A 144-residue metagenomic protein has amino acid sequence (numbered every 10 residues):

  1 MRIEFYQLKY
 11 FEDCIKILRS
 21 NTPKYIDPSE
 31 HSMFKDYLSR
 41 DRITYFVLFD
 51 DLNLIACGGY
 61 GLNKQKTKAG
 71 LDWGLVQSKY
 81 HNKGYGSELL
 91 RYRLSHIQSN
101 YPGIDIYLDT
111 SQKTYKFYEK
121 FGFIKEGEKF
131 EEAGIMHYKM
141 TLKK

Functional and structural regions predicted by a protein language model:
M1-S32, Y45, F49-D50, L54: Short amphipathic alpha-helix that is part of the acyltransferase structural core
V47, N53-L62, K68-L75: Conserved beta-strand in the GNAT
L62-D72, H81, N100-P102, G134-M136: A conserved beta-turn-beta hairpin within the catalytic core of GNAT-like acetyltransferases that forms part
Q77, H81, S111: Residue-level recognition of the GNAT/N-acetyltransferase active site
Y80, G84-Y92: Conserved acetyl-CoA pyrophosphate-binding loop and the N-cap/start of the following alpha-helix in GNAT-like
I97-T110: Conserved GNAT acetyl-CoA-binding A-motif
Y107-D109, E119, I124-K139: Conserved catalytic-core motifs of GNAT/GCN5-like acyltransferases
